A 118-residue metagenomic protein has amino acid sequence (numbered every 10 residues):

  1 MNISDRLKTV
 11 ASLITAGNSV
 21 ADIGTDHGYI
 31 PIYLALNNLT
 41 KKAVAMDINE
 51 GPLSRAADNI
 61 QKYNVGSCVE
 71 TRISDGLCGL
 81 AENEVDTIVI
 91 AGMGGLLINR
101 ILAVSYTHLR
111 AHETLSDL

Functional and structural regions predicted by a protein language model:
M1-A16: S-adenosyl-L-methionine
N18-G24: Conserved class I S-adenosyl-L-methionine
G28: Glycine-rich SAM-binding Motif I of class I
L36-K42: Conserved S-adenosyl-L-methionine
N49: Conserved SAM/SAH-binding beta-strand->alpha-helix loop
L53-S54: Short alpha-helix immediately C-terminal to the canonical SAM-binding loop
A57-E82: S-adenosyl-L-methionine
T107-T114: Conserved small/polar residues in nucleotide/adenosyl-binding loops
